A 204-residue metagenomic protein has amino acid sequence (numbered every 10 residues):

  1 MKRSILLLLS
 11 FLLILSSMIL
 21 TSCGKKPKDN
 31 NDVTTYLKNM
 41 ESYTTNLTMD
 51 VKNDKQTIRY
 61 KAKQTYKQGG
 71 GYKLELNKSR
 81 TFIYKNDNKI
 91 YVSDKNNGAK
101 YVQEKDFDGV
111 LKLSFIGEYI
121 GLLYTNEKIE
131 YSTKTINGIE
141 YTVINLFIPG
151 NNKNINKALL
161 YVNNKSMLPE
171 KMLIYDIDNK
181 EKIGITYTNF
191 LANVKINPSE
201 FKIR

Functional and structural regions predicted by a protein language model:
M1-T21: Sec-dependent bacterial lipoprotein signal peptides
S16-Q68, V194-R204: N-terminal leader/targeting segments and the immediate start of mature chains
G24-D32, Y36-N39, V51, V92-K153: Flexible, processing/modification-adjacent segments and terminal tails in exported/periplasmic/extracellular proteins
E41-N46, K67-K73, G138-N145, L168-K171: Short, hydrophobic/aromatic-rich segments at coil-to-beta transitions
T48-V51, L74-K78, V92-N96, I148 (+1 more regions): Beta-turn initiation residues at beta-strand->coil junctions
K55-T57, N77-F82, N152-K153, D178-E181: Solvent-exposed loop/turn segments connecting transmembrane beta-strands in outer-membrane beta-barrel proteins
K63-L113: An acidic-aromatic
N137-R204: Gly/Pro-enriched, hydrophobic low-complexity segments that function as extracytoplasmic propeptides/linkers
